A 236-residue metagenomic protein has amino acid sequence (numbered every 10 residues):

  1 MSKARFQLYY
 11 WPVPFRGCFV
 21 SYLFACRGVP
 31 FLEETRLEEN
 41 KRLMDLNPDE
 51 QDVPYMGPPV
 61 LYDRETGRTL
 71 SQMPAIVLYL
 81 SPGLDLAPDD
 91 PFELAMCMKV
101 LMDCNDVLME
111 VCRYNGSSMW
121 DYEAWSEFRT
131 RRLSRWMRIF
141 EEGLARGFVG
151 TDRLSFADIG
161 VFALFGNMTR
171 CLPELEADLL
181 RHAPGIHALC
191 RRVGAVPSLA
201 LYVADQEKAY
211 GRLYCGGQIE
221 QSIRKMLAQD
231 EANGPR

Functional and structural regions predicted by a protein language model:
M1-E127, R131-R135, D230-R236: GST-like domain detector, emphasizing the conserved glutathione-binding G-site in the N-terminal thioredoxin-like
T35-R36, V203-A209: Acidic carboxylate-rich catalytic motifs and surrounding loops in phosphoryl-/glycosyl-chemistry enzymes
N40-L43, E50, V111, L189 (+3 more regions): Generic structural signal of hydrophobic/aromatic residues within well-ordered alpha-helices of folded domains
L46, C171, E176, Y214-C215: A generic membrane alpha-helix/interface feature
D52-G57, L180-P184, S222-L227: Glycine-rich, flexible loop segments associated with nucleotide phosphate handling
L80, F92, K99-L201, G234: GST-like fold's C-terminal all-alpha helical module
A195, A204, G216: Phosphate-coordinating loops and pocket residues in cytosolic domains that bind phosphorylated ligands
E207-R236: C-terminal helix/juxtamembrane-tail motif
